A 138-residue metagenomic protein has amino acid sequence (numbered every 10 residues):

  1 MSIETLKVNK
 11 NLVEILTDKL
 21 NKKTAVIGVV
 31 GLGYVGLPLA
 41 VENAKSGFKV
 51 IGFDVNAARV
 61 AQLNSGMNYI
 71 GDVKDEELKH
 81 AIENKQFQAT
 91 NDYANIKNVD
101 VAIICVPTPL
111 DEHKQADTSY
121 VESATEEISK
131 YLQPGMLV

Functional and structural regions predicted by a protein language model:
M1-V138: Structural/interface elements that position substrates and couple domains in central-metabolism enzymes
